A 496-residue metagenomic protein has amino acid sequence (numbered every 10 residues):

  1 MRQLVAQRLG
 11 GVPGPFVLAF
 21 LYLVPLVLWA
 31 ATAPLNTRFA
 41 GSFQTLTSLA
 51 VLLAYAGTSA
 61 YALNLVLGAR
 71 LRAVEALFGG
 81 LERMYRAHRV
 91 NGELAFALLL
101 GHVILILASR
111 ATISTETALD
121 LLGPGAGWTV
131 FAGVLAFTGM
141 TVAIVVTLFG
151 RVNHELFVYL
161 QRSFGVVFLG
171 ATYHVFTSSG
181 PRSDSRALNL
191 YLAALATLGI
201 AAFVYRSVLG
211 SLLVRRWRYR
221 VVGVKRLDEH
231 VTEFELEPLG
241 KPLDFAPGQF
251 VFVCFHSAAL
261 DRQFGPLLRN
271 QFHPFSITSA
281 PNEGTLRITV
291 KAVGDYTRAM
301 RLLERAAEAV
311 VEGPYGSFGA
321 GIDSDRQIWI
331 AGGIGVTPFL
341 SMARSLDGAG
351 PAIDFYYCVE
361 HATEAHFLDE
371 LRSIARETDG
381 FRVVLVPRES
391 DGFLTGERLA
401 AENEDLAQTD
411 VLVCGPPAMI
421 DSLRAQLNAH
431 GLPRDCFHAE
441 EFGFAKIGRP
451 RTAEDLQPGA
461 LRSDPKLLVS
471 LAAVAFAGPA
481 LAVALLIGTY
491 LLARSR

Functional and structural regions predicted by a protein language model:
R2-A19, G170-Y173, S183, D295-L303 (+1 more regions): Reductase modules of NAD(P)H-dependent flavoproteins
V5-V204, R215, F476: Membrane-embedded alpha-helical bundles of multi-pass integral membrane proteins
A50, S211-V310, D347, A352 (+3 more regions): Ferredoxin-reductase
H88, Q161, G248, I277 (+2 more regions): Short, conserved phosphate/pyrophosphate- and ester-handling motifs at nucleotide-, phospho-/glycolipid
E312-S324: A short, basic/flexible loop-to-alpha-helix module at the beginning of a structural domain
R326-I330, D410-L412: Conserved beta-strand elements of the Class I
V336-D347: Histidine-anchored nucleotide/phosphate-binding helix
